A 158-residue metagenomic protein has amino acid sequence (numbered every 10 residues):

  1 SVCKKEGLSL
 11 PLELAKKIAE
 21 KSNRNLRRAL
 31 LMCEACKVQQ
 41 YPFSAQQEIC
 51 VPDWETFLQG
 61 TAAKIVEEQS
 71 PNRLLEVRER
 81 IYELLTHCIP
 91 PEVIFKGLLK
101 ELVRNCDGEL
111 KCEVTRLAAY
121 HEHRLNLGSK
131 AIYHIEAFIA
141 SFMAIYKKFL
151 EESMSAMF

Functional and structural regions predicted by a protein language model:
K4-F158: AAA+ P-loop NTPase domains with strong preference for DNA replication initiators and clamp-loader complexes
